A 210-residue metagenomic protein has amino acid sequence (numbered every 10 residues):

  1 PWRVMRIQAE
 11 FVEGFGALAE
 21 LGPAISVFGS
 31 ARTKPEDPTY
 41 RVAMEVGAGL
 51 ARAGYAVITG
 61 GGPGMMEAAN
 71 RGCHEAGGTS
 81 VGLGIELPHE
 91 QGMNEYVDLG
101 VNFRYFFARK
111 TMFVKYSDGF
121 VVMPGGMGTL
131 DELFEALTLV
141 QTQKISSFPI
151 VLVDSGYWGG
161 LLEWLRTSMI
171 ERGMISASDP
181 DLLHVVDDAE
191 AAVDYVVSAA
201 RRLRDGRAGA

Functional and structural regions predicted by a protein language model:
P1-L83: Glycine-rich beta-alpha loop segments
L18-E20, G49-A51, C73-H74, Q91-E95 (+3 more regions): Solvent-exposed alpha-helices and their adjacent loops that cap or buttress functional pockets in soluble metabolic
G64-V122: Acidic/glycine-enriched connector segments
L87-G92, T129, Y157-G160: Short gly/pro/ser/thr-enriched loop/turn and capping motifs at secondary-structure boundaries
G100-F106, D181-A192: Short acidic-hydrophobic, aromatic-tinged amphipathic segments that line or gate anion-handling sites
R104-G156, A200-D205: Active-site/ligand-binding-proximal alpha/beta "capping" segment
T142-I170, M174-S178, L183, A191: Phosphate/ribose-phosphate-bearing ligand recognition and processing surfaces, centered on ADP-ribose/NAD(+/P+) systems
H184-A210: Glycine-rich phosphate/pyrophosphate-binding loop and the adjoining helix
